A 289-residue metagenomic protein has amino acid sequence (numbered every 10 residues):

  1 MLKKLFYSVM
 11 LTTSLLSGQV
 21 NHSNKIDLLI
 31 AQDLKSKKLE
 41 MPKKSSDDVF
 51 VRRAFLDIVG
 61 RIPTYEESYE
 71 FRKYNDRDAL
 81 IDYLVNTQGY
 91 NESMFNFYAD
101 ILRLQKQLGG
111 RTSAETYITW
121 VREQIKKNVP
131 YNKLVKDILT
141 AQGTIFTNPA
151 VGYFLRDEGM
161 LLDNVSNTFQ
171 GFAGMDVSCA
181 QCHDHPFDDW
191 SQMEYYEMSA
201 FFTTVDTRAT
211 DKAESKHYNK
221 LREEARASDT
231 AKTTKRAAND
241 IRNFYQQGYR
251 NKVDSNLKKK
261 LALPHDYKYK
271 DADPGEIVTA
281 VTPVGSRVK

Functional and structural regions predicted by a protein language model:
M1-K4: Positively charged n-region of N-terminal signal peptides that target proteins for export
Y7-G18: Hydrophobic h-region of N-terminal signal peptides that target proteins for export in Gram-negative bacteria
V20-A231, N243-Q246, N251-S255, K259 (+4 more regions): Short, structured secondary-structure elements that scaffold catalytic or ligand/cofactor-binding regions
A231-A238: Internal alpha-solenoid helical repeat scaffolds
